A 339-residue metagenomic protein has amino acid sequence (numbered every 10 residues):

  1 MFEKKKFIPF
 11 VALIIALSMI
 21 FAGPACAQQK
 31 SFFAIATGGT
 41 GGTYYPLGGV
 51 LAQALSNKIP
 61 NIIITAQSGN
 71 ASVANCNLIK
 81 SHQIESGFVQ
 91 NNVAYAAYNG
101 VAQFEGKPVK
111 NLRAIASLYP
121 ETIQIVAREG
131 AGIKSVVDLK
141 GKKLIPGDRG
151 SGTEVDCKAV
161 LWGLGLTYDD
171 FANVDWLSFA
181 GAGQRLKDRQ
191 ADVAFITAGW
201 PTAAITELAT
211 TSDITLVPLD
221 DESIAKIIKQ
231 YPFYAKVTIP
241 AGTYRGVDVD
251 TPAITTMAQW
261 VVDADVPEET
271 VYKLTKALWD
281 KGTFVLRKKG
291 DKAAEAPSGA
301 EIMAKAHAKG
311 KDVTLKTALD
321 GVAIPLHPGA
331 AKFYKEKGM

Functional and structural regions predicted by a protein language model:
M1-S31: Short, low-complexity disordered leader/linker segments with a strong preference for bacterial N-terminal type II
Q28-A97, E105: N-terminal (or domain-start) structured segment
K30, I59-N61, A71-A74, S81 (+5 more regions): Extracytoplasmic
K30-K58, I62-I63, S117, E121-D188 (+2 more regions): Bilobed "Venus flytrap"/periplasmic-binding protein-like clamshell domains and structurally analogous long
N91-V93, V101-Q103, A131, T167-P267: Pocket-lining segment of extracytoplasmic ligand-binding domains
E105-L118, I123, T243-P252: A structural signal for short loop-to-beta-strand junctions that line the ligand-binding cleft of periplasmic/secreted
K142-A159, F233-V313: Ligand-binding clefts/hinges and TM-proximal coupling segments of bilobed small-molecule sensing domains
G181, D188, A198-L216, K226-P232 (+1 more regions): An extracytoplasmic/periplasmic, membrane-proximal ligand-sensing/linker region
